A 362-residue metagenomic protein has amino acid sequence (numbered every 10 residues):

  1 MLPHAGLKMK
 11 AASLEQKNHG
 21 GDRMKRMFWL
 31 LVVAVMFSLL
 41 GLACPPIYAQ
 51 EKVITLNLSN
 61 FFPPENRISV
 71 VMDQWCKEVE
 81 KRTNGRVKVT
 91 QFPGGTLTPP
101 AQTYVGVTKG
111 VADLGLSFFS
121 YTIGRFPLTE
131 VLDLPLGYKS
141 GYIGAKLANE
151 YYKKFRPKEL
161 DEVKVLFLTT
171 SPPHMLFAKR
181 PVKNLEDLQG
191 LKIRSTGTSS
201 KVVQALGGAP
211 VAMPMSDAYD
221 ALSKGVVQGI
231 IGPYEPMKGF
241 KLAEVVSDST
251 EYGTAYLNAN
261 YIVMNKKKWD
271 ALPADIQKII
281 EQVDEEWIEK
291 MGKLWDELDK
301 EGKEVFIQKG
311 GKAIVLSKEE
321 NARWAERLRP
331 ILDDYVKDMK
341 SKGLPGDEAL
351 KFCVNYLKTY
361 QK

Functional and structural regions predicted by a protein language model:
M1, A148, G229: Functionally engaged cysteine thiol sites
M1-T55, Q361-K362: Short, low-complexity disordered leader/linker segments with a strong preference for bacterial N-terminal type II
G20-G21, Q50-I143, K158-K362: N-terminal secretory/targeting leader peptides
K146-K158: Signature of the catalytic double-stranded beta-helix
